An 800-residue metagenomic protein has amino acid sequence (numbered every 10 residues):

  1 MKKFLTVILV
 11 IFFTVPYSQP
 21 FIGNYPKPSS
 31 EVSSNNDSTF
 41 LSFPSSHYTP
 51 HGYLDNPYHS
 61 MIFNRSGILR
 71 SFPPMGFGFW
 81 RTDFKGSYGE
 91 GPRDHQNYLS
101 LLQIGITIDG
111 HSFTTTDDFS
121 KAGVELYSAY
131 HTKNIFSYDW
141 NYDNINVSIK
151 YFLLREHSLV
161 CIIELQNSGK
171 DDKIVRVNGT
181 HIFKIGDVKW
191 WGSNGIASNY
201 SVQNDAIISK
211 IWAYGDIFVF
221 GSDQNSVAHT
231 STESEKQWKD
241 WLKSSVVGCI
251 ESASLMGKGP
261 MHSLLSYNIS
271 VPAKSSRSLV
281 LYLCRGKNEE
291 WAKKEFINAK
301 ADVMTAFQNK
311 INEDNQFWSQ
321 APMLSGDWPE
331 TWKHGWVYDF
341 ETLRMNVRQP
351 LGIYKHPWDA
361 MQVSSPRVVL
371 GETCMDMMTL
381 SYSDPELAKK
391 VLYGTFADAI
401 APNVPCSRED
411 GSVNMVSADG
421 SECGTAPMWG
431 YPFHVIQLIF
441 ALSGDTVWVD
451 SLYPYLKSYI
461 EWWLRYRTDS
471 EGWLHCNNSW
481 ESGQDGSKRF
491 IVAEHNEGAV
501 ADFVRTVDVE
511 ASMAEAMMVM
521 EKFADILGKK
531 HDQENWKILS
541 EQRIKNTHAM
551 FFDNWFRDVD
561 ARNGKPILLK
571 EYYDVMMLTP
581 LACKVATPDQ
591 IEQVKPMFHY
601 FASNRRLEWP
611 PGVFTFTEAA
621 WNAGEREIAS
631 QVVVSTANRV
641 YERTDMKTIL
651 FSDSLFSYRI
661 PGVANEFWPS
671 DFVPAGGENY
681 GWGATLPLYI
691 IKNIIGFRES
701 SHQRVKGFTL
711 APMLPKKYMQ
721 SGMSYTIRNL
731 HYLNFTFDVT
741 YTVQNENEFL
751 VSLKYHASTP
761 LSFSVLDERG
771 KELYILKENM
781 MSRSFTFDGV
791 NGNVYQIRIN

Functional and structural regions predicted by a protein language model:
Q19-T116, V633: Beta-strand-rich N-terminal accessory domains
P20-L54, N288-A292, K300-P366, K390 (+3 more regions): Low-complexity, Ser/Thr/Pro/Gly-enriched N-terminal "stalk/linker" regions
P20-N24, S30-E31, N134-V246, S263-L265 (+4 more regions): Polysaccharide-binding surfaces and accessory modules of carbohydrate-active proteins
T107-K150, E627-N800: Non-catalytic C-terminal accessory modules of carbohydrate-active enzymes
T230-K236, G326-M345, T395, I400-V404 (+4 more regions): Active-site acid/base region of carbohydrate-active enzymes
S254-H262, N268, S275, N312-K457 (+5 more regions): Substrate-binding groove/exosite segments of carbohydrate-active enzymes
S275-E295, M361-V363, S407-Y431, E461-I538 (+2 more regions): The feature captures the catalytic groove of carbohydrate-active enzymes
P366-K390, G394-P402, P454, F503-K522 (+4 more regions): Active-site core of glycosidic bond-cleaving carbohydrate-active enzymes
